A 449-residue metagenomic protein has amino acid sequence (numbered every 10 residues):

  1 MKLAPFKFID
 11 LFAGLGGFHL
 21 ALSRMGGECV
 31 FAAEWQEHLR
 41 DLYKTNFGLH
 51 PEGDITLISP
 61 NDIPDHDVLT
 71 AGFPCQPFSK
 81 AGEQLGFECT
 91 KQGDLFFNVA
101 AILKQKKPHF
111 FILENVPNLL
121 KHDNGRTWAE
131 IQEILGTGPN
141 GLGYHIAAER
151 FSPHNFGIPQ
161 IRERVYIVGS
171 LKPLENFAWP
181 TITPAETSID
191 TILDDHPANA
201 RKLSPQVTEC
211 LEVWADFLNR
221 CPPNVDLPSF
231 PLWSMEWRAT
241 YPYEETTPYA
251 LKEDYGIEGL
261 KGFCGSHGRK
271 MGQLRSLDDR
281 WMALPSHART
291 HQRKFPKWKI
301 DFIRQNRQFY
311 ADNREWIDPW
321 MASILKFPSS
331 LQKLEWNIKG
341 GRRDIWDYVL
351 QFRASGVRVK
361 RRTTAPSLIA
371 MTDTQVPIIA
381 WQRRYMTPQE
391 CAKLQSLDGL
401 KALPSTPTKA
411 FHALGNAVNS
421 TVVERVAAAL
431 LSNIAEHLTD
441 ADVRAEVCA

Functional and structural regions predicted by a protein language model:
K2-A129, E133-G136: Core alpha/beta nucleotide-donor-binding catalytic domains of modification enzymes
H19, Q76-K80, L119-H122, G157-Q160 (+2 more regions): Short catalytic/ligand-binding loop motif for oxyanion handling, primarily in non-cytosolic enzymes, centered on
E52-D54, L142-N155: Conserved S-adenosyl-L-methionine
I134, Q160-R164, T363: Short, solvent-exposed loop/turn segments at the edges of secondary structure
I158-W237, Y241: Flexible, glycine-/basic-rich loop-and-beta segments that form/coincide with the SAM-dependent methyltransferase
L232-A449: C-terminal target-recognition/interaction regions appended to catalytic cores
